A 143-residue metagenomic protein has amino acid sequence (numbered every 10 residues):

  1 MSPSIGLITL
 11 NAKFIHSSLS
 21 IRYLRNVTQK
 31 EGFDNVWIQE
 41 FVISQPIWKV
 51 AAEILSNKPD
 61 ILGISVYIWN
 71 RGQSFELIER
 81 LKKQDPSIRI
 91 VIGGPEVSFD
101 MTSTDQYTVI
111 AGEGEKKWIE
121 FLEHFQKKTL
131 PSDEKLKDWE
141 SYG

Functional and structural regions predicted by a protein language model:
M1-I5, T28-V36: N-terminal subdomain of nucleotide-sugar transferases
P3-K13, I61: Nucleotide-activated donor-dependent transferases that construct or modify glycoconjugates
L7, R22, W48: Residue-level detector of functional hotspots within protein domains
N11-L19, V66-R71: A short, glycine/small-residue-rich beta-strand->loop->alpha-helix junction that serves as a flexible
S17-E31: Short, charged N-terminal beta->alpha structural module
V27, N35-G143: Glycine-rich beta-alpha loop elements in corrinoid/cobalamin-binding modules across cobalamin-dependent enzymes
